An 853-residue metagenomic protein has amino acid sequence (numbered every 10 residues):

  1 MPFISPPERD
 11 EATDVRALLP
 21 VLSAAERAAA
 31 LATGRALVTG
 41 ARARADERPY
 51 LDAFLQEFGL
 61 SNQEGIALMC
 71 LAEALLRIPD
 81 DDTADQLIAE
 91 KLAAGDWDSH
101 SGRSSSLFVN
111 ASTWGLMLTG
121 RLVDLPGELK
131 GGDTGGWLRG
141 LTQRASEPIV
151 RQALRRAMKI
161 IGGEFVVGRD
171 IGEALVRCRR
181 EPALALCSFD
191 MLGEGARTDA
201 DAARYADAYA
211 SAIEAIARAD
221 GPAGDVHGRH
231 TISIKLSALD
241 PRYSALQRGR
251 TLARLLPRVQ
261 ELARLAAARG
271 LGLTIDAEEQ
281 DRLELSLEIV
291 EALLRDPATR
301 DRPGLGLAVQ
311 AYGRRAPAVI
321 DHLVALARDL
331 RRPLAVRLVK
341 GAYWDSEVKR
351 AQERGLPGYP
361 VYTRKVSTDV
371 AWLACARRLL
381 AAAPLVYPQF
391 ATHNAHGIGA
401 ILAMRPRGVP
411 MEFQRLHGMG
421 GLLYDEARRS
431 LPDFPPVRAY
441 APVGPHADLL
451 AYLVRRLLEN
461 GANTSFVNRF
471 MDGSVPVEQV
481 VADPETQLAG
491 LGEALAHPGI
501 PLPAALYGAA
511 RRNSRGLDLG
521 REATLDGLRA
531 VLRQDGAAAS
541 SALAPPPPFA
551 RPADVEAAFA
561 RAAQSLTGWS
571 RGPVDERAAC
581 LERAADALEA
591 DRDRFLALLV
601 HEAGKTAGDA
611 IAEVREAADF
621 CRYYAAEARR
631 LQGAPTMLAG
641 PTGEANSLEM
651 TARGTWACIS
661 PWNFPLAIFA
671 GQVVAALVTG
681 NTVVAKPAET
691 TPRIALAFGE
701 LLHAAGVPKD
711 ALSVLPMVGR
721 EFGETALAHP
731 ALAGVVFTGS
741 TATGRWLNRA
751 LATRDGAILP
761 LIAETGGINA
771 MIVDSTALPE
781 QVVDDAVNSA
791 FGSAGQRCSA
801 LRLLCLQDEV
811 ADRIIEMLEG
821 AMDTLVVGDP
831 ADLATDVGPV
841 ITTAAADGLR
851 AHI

Functional and structural regions predicted by a protein language model:
M1-N513: Positively charged, amphipathic and often flexible ligand-engagement surfaces
R156-V176, R180-C187, R197, A212 (+13 more regions): Catalytic cores of nucleotide-enabled group-transfer and carboxylate-activating enzymes in metabolic and assembly-line
A391, V674, G734-T738: Periplasmic-binding protein-like
P432-F434, V443-A587, A597-L598, A612-A626 (+2 more regions): Terminal low-complexity tails and localization/encapsulation signals of metabolic enzymes
A562, R577, L599, C621 (+6 more regions): Residue-level signal for inorganic ion chemistry
A634-K709, G766, E780: Conserved small-residue-rich beta-alpha loop and adjacent elements that most often cradle the phosphate/pyrophosphate
A645-S647, S713-V736: A structured beta-alpha segment of the ubiquitous adenosine-cofactor-binding alpha/beta core
L701-V707, A728-H729, G734, A742-I853: ALDH superfamily catalytic-core signature
